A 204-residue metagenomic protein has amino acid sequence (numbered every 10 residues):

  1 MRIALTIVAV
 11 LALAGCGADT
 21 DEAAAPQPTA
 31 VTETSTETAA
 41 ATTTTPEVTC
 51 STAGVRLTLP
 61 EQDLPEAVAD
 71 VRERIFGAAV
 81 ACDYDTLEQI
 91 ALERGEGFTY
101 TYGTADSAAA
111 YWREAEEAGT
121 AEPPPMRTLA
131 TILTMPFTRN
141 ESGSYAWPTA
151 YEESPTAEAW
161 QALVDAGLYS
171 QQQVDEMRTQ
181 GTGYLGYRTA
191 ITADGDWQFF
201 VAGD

Functional and structural regions predicted by a protein language model:
M1-A9: N-terminal export and membrane-targeting signals
A12-G15: C-terminal motif of bacterial Sec signal peptides marking the signal peptidase cleavage site
G17-P28, T45-E73, E88-D204: C-terminal-biased regions
A25-T43: Post-signal peptide N-terminal segment of mature Sec-exported envelope proteins
R74-L87: Short helix-adjacent coil turns
